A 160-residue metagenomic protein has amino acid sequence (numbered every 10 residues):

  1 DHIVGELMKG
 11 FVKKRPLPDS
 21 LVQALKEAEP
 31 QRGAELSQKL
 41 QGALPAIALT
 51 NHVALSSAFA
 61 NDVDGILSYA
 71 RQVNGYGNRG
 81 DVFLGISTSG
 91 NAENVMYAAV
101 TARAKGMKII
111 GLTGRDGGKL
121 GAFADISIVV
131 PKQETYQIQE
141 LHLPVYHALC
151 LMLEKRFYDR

Functional and structural regions predicted by a protein language model:
D1, I66, N91-A98, L120: Short glycine/serine/threonine-rich phosphate/pyrophosphate-binding segments that cradle anionic phosphate groups
D1-Y76: Glycine-rich, small/polar surface segments that engage phosphate groups of diverse ligands
A70, S87, T113, I128-Y136: Short beta->alpha connector loops at strand-helix junctions that form conserved, small/polar/Pro-enriched
G75, Y136-R160: A charged, well-structured terminal subsegment
F83, I109, I126-V129: Short, well-ordered beta-strand core segments
G111-A124: Short, glycine/polar-rich helix-capping loops at beta-to-alpha or helix-loop-helix junctions that flank or form
